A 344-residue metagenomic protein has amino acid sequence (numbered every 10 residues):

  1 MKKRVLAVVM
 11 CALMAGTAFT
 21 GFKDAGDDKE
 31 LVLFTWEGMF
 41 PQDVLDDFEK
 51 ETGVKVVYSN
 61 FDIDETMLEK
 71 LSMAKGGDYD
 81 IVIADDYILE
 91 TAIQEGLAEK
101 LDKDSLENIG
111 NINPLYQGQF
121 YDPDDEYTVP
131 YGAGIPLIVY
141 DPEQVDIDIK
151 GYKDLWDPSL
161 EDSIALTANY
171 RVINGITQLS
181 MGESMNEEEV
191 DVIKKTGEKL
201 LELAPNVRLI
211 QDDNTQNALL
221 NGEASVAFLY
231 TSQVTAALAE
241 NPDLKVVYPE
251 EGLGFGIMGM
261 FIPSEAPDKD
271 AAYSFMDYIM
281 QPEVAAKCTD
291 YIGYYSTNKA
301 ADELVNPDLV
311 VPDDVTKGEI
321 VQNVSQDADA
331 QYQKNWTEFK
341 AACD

Functional and structural regions predicted by a protein language model:
M1-L31, C343-D344: Short, low-complexity disordered leader/linker segments with a strong preference for bacterial N-terminal type II
D24-T91, N217: Early extracytoplasmic/lumenal segment of secretory-pathway proteins
P41, D78-Y79, I83-N206, I210-L220: Extracytoplasmic ligand-binding site segments that recognize negatively charged/polar headgroups
V57-S59, R208-I210, K245-V247: General small-molecule cofactor/ligand-binding pocket signal
L89-T91, V226-D243: A ligand-binding cleft/hinge motif common to bilobed small-molecule-binding domains
K194-E202, E240-S264: Periplasmic-binding protein-like
G254, M258, P263-I320: Mature extracytoplasmic/periplasmic domains
V305-D344: Extracellular/periplasmic bilobal clamshell ligand-binding domains
